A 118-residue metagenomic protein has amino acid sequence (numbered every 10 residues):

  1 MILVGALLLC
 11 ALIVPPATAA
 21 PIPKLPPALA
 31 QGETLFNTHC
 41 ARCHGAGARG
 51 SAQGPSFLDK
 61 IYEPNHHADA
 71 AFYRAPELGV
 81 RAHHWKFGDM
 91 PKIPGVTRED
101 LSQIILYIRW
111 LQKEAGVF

Functional and structural regions predicted by a protein language model:
L3-L12: Bacterial N-terminal signal peptides
I13-L35, F118: Electrostatic cytochrome c docking/interface patches
T18, Q53, K86: Glycine-rich, flexible loop/turn motifs
P21, G47, S56, D89-K92: Conserved beta-strand positions that form and line the central face of beta-propeller blades
P27-E33, A46-E77: Gly/Gly-Pro-rich "capping" loops immediately C-terminal to redox-active cysteine motifs in periplasmic/lumenal
G32, F36-A46, I104-I108: The canonical Cys-X-X-Cys-His
D59-L111: Extracytoplasmic electron-transfer domains, predominantly the class I c-type cytochrome c fold
W110-F118: Inter-heme linker and motif-flanking segments adjacent to c-type heme-binding CXXCH motifs in c-type cytochromes
